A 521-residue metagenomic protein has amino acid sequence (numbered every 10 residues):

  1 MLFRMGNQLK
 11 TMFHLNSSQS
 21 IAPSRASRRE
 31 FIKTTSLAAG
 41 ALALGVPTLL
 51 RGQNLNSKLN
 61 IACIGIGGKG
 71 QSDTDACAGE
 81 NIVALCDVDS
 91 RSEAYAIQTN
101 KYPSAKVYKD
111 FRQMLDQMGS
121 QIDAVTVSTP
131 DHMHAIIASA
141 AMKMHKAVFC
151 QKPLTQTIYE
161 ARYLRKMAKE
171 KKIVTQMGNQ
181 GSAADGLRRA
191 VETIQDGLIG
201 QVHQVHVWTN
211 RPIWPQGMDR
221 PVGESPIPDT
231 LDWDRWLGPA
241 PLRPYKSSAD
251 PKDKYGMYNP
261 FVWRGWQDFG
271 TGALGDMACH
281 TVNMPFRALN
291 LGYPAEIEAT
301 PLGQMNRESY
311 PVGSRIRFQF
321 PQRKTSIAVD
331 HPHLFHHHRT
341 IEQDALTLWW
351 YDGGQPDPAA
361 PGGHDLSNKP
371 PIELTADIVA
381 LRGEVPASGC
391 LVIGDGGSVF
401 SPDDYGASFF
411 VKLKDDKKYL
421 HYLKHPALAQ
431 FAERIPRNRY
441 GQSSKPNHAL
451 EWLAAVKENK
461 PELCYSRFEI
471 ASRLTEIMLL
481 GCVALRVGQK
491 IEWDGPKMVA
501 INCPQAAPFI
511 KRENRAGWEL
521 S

Functional and structural regions predicted by a protein language model:
M1-A26: N-terminal secretory signal peptides
Q19-A39: N-terminal secretory signal peptides and thylakoid transit peptides that target proteins across membranes
T35-L42, P244, M257, F269-L289 (+5 more regions): C-terminal helical cap and adjacent loop that interface with cofactors, partners, or active-site loops
L37-Y102, G181-A184, P285: N-terminal Rossmann-like dinucleotide-binding module
C63, V127, C150, T175-M177 (+1 more regions): Hydrophobic residues in well-ordered beta-strands that form the structural core
A105-Y163: Beta-loop-alpha module in the N-terminal Rossmann-like domain of NAD(P)-dependent dehydrogenases, especially those
A147-F149, T155-G238: A contiguous active-site-proximal alpha/beta segment in oxidoreductase catalytic domains
W233-Q343, D352-G362: Rossmann-like dinucleotide-binding domain that binds NAD(P)(H)
